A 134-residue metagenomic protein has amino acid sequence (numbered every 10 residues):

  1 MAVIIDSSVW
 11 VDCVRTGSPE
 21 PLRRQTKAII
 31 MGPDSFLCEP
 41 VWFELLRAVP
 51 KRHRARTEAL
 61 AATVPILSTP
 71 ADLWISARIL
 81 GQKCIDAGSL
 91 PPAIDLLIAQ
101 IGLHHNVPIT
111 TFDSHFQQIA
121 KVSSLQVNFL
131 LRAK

Functional and structural regions predicted by a protein language model:
M1-L37, L46-A59, K134: Short, well-structured N-terminal submotif of metal-dependent ribonuclease cores
A2, A99, L103-K134: Acidic, PIN/NYN-like endoribonuclease modules and their adjacent C-terminal/linker elements
V9, V41, L73, L97-I98 (+1 more regions): Alpha-helix capping/helix-boundary segments
R23, W42, R54-T57, W74-A77 (+1 more regions): A general structural signal for well-ordered alpha-helical segments in protein cores
F36, L67, N128: General small-molecule cofactor/ligand-binding pocket signal
E44-L45, S76, Q118-I119: Phosphate- and divalent-cation-binding pockets in alpha/beta enzyme and binding domains that engage nucleotide-derived
R52-R56, C84-I85, Q126-L130: Short, hinge-like loop/turn segments at secondary-structure boundaries
P65-F112: Active-site neighborhoods of divalent-metal-dependent phosphate/nucleic-acid chemistry enzymes
